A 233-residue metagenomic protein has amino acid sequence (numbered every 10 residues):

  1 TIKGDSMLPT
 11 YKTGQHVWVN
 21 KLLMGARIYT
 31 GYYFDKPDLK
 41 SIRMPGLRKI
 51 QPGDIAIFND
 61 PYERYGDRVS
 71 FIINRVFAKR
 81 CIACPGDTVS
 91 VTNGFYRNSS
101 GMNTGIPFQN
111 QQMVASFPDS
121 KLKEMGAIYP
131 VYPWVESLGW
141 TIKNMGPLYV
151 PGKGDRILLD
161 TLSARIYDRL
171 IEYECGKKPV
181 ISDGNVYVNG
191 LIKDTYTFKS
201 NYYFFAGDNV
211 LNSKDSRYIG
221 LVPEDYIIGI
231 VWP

Functional and structural regions predicted by a protein language model:
T1-D5: Aromatic-capped interface at the extracytoplasmic side of an N-terminal signal-anchor transmembrane helix
M7-P233: Soluble "head" domains of membrane/secretory-pathway proteins
